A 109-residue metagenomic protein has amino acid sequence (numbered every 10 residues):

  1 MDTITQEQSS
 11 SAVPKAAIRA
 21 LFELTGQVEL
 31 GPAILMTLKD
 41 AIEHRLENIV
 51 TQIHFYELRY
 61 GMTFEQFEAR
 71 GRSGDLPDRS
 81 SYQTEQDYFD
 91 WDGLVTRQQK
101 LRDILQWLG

Functional and structural regions predicted by a protein language model:
M1-G71, D103-G109: Small, basic N-terminal interaction modules of short regulatory proteins
G61, E65, R72, D87 (+1 more regions): Short linear sequence elements within intrinsically disordered, low-complexity coil regions
S73-Q86: Short His/Asp/Glu-rich catalytic/ion-coordination signatures at enzyme active sites or charged loops
T84-G109: Short, compact, well-ordered microdomains
